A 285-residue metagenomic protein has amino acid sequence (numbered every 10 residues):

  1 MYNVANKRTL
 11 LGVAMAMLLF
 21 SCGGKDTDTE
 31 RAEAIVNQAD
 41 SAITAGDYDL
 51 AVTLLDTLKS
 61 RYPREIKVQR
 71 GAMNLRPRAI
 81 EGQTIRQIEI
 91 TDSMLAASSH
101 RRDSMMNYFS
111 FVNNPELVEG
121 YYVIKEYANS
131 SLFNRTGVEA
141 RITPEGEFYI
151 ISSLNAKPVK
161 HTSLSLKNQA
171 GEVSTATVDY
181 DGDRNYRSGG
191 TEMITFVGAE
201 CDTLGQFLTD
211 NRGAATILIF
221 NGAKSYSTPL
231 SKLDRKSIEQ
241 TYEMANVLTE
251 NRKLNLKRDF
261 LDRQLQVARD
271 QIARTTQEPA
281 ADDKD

Functional and structural regions predicted by a protein language model:
L18-S21: C-terminal motif of bacterial Sec signal peptides marking the signal peptidase cleavage site
A32, A39, R70, P77 (+1 more regions): Conserved small-residue packing positions in alpha-helical repeats and bundles
V36-A39, I43-T44: Hydrophobic/aromatic side-chain positions at a characteristic register within alpha-helices of tetratricopeptide repeats
Y48-D49: TPR-repeat structural position
K59-G71: Short solvent-exposed coil/turn linkers within tandem alpha-helical repeat scaffolds
R76-M106, P115-V118: Alpha-helical linker/edge segments of TPR/alpha-solenoid repeat scaffolds and analogous pre-/post-domain helices
S188-D202, G213-D285: Internal interaction segment
